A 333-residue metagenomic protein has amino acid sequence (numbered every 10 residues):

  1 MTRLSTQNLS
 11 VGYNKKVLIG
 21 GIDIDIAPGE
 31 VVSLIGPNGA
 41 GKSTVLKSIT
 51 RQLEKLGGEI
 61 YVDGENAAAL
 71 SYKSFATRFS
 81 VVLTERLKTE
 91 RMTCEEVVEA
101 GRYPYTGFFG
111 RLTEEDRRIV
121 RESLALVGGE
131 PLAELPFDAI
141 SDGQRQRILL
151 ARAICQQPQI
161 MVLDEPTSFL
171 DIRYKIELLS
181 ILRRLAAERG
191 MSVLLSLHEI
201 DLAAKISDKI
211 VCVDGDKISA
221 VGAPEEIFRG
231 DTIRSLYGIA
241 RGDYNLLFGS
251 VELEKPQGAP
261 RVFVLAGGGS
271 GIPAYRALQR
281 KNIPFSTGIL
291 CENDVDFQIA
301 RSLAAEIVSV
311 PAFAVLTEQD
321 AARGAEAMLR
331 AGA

Functional and structural regions predicted by a protein language model:
I35-P37: The feature captures the beta-strand-to-loop junction immediately N-terminal to the Walker
T50: Helix-to-loop junction immediately C-terminal to a conserved catalytic motif
G58-N66: Conserved ABC transporter NBD signature motif
E99, E114-A133: Conserved ABC ATPase "signature" region
Q157: Conserved catalytic motifs of ABC-family nucleotide-binding domains
M161-E165: Catalytic Walker B motif of ABC-type/P-loop ATPase nucleotide-binding domains
G238-L316: ABC ATPase nucleotide-binding domains
